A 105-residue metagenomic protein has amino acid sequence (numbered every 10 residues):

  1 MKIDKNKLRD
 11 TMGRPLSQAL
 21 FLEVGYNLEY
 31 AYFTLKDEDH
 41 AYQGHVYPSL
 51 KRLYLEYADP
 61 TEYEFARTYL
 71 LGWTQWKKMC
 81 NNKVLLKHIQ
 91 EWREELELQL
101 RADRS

Functional and structural regions predicted by a protein language model:
M1-R104: N-terminal, charge-rich alpha-helical recognition modules
